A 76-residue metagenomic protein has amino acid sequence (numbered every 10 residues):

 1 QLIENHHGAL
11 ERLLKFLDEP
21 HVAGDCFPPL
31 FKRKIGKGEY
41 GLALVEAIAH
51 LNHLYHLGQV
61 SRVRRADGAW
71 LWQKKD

Functional and structural regions predicted by a protein language model:
Q1-F16: Divalent-metal (often Zn2+) His-rich catalytic cores of metallo-beta-lactamase-fold enzymes
I3, L17-P20, K34, G38: Residues at alpha-helix boundaries and short interhelical turns
I3, Y40-L51: Short, well-structured alpha-helical segments
K15-D25, P29-F31, A49-H53, W70-L71: Short capping segments at the starts of secondary-structure elements
P28-L44: Short helix-coil junctions and helix-kink-helix linkers
N52-R65: A short, conserved structural fragment
R64-D76: Short, cationic-aromatic polyanion-contact patches
